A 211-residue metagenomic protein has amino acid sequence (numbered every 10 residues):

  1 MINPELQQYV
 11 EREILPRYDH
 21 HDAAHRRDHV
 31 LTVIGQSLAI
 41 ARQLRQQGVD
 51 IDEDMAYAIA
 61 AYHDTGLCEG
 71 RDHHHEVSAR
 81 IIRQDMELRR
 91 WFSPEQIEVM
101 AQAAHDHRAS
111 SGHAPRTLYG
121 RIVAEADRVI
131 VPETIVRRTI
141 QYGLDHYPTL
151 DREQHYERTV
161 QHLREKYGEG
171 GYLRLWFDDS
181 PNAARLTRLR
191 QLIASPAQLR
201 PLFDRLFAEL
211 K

Functional and structural regions predicted by a protein language model:
M1-P16: Short alpha-helical hairpin
Q8-R12, R27-G35, D54, I59: Short amphipathic alpha-helical segments
D19-V49, Y62, S111-K211: Divalent metal-dependent phosphate-bond-processing catalytic cores, especially two-metal-ion Mg2+/Mn2+ enzymes that act
H21-T32, G66-V77, P94: Active-site metal-coordination segments of metallo-dependent hydrolases
V33-L38, H73-L88: An active-site-proximal "capping" alpha-helix that borders the catalytic cofactor pocket
I51-G70, H74, S78, V99-A109: His-Asp-centered metal-binding catalytic motifs of divalent-metal-dependent phosphohydrolases/nucleases
A79-R116: Hydrophobic, well-structured mid-protein blocks that either form specific transmembrane helices
